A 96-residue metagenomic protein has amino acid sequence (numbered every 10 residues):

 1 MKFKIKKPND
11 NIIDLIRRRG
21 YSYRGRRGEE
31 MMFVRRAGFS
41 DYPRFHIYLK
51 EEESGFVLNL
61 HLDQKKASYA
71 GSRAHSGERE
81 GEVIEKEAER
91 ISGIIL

Functional and structural regions predicted by a protein language model:
M1-V34: Negatively charged, low-complexity tracts enriched in Asp/Glu with abundant Ser/Thr
K4, A37-G38, H46, H75 (+1 more regions): Small/flexible residues
P8, R35-F39, L60-A67: Secondary-structure transition/turn motif
G20-S22, I47, S68: Intrinsically disordered, low-complexity N-terminal regions enriched in serine/proline/glycine with scattered basic
R26-K50: Amphipathic, interaction-prone secondary-structure segments
L49-L96: C-terminal basic regulatory modules in eukaryotic proteins
